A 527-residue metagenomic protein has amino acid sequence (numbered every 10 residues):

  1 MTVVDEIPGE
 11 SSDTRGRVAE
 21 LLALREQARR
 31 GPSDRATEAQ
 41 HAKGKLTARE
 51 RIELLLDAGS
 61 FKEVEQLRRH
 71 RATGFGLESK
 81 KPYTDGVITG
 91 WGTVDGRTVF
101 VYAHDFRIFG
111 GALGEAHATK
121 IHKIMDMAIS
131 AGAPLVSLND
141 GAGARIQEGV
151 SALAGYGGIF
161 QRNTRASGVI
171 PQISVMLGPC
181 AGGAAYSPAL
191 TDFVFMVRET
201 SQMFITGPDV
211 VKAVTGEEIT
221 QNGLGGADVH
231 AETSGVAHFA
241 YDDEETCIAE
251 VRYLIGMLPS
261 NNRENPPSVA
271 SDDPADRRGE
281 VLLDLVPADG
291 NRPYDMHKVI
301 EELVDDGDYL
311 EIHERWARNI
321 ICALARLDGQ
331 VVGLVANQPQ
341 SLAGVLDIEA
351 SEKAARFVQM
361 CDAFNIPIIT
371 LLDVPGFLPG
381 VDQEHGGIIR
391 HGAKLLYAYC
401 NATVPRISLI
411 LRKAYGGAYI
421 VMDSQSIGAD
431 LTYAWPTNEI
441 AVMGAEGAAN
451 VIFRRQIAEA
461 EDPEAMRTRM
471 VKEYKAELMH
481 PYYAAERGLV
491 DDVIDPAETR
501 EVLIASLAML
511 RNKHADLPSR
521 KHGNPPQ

Functional and structural regions predicted by a protein language model:
M1-Q527: Ligand-binding clefts of soluble mixed alpha/beta catalytic domains
